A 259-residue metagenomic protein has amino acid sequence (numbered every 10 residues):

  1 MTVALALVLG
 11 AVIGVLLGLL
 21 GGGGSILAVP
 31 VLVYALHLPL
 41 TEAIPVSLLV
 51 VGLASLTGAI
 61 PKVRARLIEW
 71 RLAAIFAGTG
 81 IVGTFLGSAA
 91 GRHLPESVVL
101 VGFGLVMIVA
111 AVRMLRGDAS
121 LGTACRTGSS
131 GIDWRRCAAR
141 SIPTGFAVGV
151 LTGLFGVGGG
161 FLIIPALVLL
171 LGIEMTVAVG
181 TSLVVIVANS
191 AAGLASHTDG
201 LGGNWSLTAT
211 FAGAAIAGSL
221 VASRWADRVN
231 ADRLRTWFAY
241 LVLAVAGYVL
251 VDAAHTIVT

Functional and structural regions predicted by a protein language model:
M1-V15, V29, Y34-A35, L40 (+3 more regions): Juxtamembrane transmembrane-helix boundary motif
L19, L154, V187-L194: Hydrophobic alpha-helical segments of membrane proteins
L20-A28, G156-A166: Transmembrane helix boundary and interhelical junction motifs in multipass membrane proteins
P39-V46, R71, G172-L183: Membrane-interface alpha-helices at helix entry/exit sites of multi-pass transporters
V46-P61: Transmembrane alpha-helices of multi-pass small-molecule transport proteins
S47-V51, S182-I186, L207-A212: Short hydrophobic/aromatic, small-residue-rich stretches within specific transmembrane helices of secondary active
T57-I60, L154, F161, A195: Membrane-embedded alpha-helices of multi-pass transport/permease systems
G122, G158-L162, I173-V177: Short, structured loop/turn "capping" segments at alpha-beta junctions
